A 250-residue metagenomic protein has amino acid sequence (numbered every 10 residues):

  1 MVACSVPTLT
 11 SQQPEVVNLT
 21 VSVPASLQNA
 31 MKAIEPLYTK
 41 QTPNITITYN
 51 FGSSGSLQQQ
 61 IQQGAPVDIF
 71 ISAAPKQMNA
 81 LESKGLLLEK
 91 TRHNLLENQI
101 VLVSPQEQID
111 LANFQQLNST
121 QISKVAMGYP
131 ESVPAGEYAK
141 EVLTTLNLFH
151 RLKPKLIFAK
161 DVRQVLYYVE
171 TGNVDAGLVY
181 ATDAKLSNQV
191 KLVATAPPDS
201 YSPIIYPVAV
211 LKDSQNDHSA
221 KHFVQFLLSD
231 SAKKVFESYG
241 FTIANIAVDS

Functional and structural regions predicted by a protein language model:
C4-Q41, G55, Q59-Q63, A74-P75 (+3 more regions): Exported/periplasmic ABC-transporter solute-binding proteins
L19, I45-I47, I100: Conserved beta-strand core positions
D68-S72: Periplasmic-binding protein-like
K90: Active-site acidic carboxylates
